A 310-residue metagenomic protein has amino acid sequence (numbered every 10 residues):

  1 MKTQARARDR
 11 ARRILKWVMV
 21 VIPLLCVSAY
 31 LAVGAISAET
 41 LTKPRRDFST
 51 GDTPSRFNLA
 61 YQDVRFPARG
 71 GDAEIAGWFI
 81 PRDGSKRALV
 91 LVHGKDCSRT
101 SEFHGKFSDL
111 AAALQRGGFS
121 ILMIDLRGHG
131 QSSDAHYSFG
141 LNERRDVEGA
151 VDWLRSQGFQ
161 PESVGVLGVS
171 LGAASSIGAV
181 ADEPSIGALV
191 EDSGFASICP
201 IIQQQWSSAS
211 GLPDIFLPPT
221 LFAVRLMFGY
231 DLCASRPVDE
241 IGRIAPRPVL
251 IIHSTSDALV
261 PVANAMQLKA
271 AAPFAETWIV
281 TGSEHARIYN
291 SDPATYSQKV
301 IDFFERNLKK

Functional and structural regions predicted by a protein language model:
L15, M19-P67, W78: An N-terminal hydrophobic leader/cap segment in hydrolases
K95-A112, L126: The serine-hydrolase catalytic nucleophile loop
A111-S133: Conserved alpha/beta-hydrolase
Y137-G158: Alpha/beta-hydrolase active-site loop
G178-C233: Hydrolase active-site cap/lid region
I244-A245, L250-H253, D257: Short beta-strand/loop motif that positions the catalytic acidic residue of the alpha/beta-hydrolase fold
A258-N264: Conserved alpha/beta-hydrolase "acid-adjacent" motif
S283-S297: Catalytic histidine-centered segment of alpha/beta-hydrolase-like enzymes
